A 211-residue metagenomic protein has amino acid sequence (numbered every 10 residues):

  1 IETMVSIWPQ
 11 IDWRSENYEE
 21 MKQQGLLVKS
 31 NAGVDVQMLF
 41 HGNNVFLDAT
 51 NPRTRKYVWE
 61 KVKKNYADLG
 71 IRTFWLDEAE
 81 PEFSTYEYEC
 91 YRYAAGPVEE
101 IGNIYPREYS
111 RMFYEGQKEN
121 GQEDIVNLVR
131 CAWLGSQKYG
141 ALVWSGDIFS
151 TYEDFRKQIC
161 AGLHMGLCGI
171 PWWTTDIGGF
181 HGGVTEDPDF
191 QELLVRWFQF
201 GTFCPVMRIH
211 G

Functional and structural regions predicted by a protein language model:
I1-G211: Catalytic-domain carbohydrate-binding cleft regions of carbohydrate-active enzymes
